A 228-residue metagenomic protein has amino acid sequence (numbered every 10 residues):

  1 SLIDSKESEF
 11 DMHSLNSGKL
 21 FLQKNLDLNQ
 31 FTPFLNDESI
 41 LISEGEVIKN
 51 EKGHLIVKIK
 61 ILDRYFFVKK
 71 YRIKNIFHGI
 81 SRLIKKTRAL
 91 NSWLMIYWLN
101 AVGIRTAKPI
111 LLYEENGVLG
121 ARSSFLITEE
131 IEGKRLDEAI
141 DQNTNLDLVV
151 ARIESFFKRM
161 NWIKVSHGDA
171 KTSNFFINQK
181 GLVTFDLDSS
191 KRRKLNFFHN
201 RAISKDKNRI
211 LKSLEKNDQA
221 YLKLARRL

Functional and structural regions predicted by a protein language model:
S1, G181-L228: C-lobe/activation-segment region of protein kinase-like
S1-N36: N-terminal presequences and immediately downstream first alpha-helices
S1-S5, F31-K134, S155-K158, W162-I163: Conserved ATP-binding subdomain of kinase catalytic cores across diverse folds
E132, T172, S189-K191: Short, glycine/acidic-enriched loop or turn micro-motifs at the edges of active sites
R135-T144: AlphaC helix of the protein kinase catalytic domain
N145-F156: Conserved alphaE helix
S166: Conserved catalytic-core element of eukaryotic-like protein kinases
A170-I177: Hydrophobic residue at the +6 position relative to the catalytic HRD Asp in the kinase catalytic loop
